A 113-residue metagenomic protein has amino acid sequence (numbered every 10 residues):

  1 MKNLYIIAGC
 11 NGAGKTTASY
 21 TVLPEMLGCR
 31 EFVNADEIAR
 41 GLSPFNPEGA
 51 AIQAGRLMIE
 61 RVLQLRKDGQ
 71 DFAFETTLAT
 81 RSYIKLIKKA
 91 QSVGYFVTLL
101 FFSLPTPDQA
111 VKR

Functional and structural regions predicted by a protein language model:
I6-G9: The Walker A (P-loop) glycine that initiates the GxxxxGKT/S ATP-binding motif of P-loop NTPases
G12: Walker A (P-loop) phosphate-binding loop of P-loop NTPases
K15: Conserved lysine of the Walker
S19-Q70: Conserved substrate/cofactor phosphate-moiety recognition/catalytic segment in nucleotide-dependent phosphotransferases
E25, E37-A39, A79-T80, L104-Q109: Conserved nucleotide-binding/hydrolysis micro-motifs of P-loop NTPases
Q53-L104: Glycine-rich phosphate-binding loop used to anchor ATP phosphates in small-molecule kinases, encompassing both
L86-K89, Q109-R113: Alpha-helical scaffold elements adjacent to nucleotide-binding pockets in ATP/GTP-utilizing enzyme cores
